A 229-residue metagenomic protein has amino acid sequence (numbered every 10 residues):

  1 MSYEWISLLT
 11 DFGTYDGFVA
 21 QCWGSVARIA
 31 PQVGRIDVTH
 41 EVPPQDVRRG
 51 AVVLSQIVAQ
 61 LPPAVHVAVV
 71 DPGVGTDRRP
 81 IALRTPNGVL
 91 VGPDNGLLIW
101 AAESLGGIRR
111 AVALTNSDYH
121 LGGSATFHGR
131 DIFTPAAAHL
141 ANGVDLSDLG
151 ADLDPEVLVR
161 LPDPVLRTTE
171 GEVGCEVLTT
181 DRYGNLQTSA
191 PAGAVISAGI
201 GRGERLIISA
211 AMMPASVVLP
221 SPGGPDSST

Functional and structural regions predicted by a protein language model:
Y3-E41: N-terminal glycine-rich anion-binding loop in soluble enzyme alpha/beta folds
W5, I29-R35, E41, D46-R49 (+2 more regions): Active-site histidine-anchored catalytic micro-motif
Q21, S25, V53-Q56, W100 (+1 more regions): Alpha-helical scaffold segments in soluble metabolic enzymes
I29-Q32, I57-L61, S104, H139-S147 (+1 more regions): Change "in soluble alpha/beta enzymes" to "in soluble alpha/beta proteins
V112, G122-A190, A194, G199-G201: Anionic-ligand-binding alpha/beta catalytic cores of soluble enzymes and soluble regulatory domains that recognize
G199-V217: Gly/His-enriched, cation/cofactor- and phosphate-binding structural elements
M212-M213, S227-T229: Short, low-complexity segments with poor structural confidence in diverse proteins
V218-S227: Short, intrinsically disordered low-complexity segments enriched in Ser/Thr with adjacent Pro
